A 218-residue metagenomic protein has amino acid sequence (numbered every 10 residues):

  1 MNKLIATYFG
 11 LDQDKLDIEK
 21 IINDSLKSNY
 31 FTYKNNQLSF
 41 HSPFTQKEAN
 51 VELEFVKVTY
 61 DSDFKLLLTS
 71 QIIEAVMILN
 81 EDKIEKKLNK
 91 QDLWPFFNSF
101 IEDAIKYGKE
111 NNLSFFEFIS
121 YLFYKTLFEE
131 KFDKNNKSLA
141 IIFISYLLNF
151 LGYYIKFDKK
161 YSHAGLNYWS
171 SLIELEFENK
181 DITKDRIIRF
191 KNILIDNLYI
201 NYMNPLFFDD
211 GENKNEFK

Functional and structural regions predicted by a protein language model:
M1-K218: FIC/Doc superfamily catalytic core
